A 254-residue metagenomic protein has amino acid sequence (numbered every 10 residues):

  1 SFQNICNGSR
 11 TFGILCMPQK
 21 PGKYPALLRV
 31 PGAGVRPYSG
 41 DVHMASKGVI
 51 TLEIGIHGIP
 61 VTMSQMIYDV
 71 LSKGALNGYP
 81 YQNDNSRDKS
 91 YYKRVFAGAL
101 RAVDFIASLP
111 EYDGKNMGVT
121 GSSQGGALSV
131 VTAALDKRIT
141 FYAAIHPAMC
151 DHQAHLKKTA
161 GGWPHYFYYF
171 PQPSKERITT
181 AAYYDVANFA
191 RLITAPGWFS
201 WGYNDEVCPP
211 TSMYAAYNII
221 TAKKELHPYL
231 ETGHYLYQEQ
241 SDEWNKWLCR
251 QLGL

Functional and structural regions predicted by a protein language model:
S1-G22: N-terminal cap/lid segment of alpha/beta-hydrolase-fold proteins
V42-S46, I50-A97, A154-G161: Cap/lid segment of the alpha/beta-hydrolase catalytic domain
G78-S123, I139: Gly/Ser-rich "nucleophile elbow"/oxyanion-hole loop immediately N-terminal to the catalytic nucleophile in hydrolases
G126-S174, P228, L236-E239: Hydrolase active-site cap/lid region
L192-I193, F199-W201, D205: Short beta-strand/loop motif that positions the catalytic acidic residue of the alpha/beta-hydrolase fold
A195, P209-N218: Short alpha-helix in the alpha/beta-hydrolase fold that links the catalytic acid
Y203-C208, H234-Y235: Acidic catalytic loop of the alpha/beta-hydrolase fold
Y214-L254: C-terminal catalytic histidine-bearing segment of alpha/beta-hydrolase fold enzymes
